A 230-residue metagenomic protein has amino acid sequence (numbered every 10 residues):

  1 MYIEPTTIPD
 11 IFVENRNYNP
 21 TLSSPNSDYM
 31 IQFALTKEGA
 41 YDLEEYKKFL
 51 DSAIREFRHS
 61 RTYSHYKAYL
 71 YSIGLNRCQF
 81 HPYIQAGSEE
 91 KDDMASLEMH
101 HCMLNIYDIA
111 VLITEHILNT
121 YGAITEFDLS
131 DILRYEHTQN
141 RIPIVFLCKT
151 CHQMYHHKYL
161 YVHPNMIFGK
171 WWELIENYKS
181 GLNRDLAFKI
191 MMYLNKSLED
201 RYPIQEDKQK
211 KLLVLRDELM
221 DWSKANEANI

Functional and structural regions predicted by a protein language model:
P5-T7: Extended, helix-rich scaffolding/adaptor regions
D10-F57, H152-I230: C-terminal/domain-terminus segments
A40-S64, L112-I132: Short, charged low-complexity linear segments at domain edges
T62-G122, C148-T150: Short cysteine-rich loop/turn motifs with clustered Cys
H65-Y69, F80, H100, P143-L147 (+1 more regions): Ordered hydrophobic segments in well-structured contexts
L112-H137, E176-D200: Short Fe-S-cluster ligation motifs
G122-L129, L133-I167: Short Cys/His-centered divalent metal-binding micro-motifs
